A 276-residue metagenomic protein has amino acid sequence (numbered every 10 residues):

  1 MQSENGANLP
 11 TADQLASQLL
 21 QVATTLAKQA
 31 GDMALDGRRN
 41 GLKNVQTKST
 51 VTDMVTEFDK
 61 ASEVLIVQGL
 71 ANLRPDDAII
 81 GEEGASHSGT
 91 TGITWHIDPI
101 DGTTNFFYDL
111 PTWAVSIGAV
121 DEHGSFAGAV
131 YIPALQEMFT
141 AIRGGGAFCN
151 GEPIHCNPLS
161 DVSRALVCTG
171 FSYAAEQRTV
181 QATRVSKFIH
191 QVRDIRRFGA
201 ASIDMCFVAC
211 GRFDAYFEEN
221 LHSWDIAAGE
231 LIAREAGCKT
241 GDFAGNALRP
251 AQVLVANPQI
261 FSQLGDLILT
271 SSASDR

Functional and structural regions predicted by a protein language model:
M1-I100, A273-R276: N-terminal subdomain of lithium-sensitive/metallo-dependent phosphomonoesterases centered on the IMPase/IPPase/PAP
A23, A27-A30, S62, G128 (+3 more regions): Small-residue (primarily alanine) positions within well-ordered alpha-helices, especially packing/interaction faces
A34-G37, D59, L70, T103 (+6 more regions): Residue-level signal for inorganic ion chemistry
V51, L135, A247-P250: Short acidic/glycine-enriched loop/turn segments that link adjacent beta-strands
K60, E83, P99-G102, F106 (+5 more regions): Generic detector of well-ordered alpha-helical packing
H87-G89, E122-H123, T140, P158-D161 (+1 more regions): Solvent-exposed alpha-helices and their adjacent loops that cap or buttress functional pockets in soluble metabolic
G89-F148: DPxDG-like acidic metal-binding loop motif
H155-R276: An extended, acidic
